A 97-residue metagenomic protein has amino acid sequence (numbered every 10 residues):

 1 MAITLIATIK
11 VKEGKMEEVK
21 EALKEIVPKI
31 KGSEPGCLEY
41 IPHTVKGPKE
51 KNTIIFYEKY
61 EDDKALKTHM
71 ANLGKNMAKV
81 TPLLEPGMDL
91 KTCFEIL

Functional and structural regions predicted by a protein language model:
T4-I9: Active-site-flanking beta-strand signature of metal-NTP-handling nucleotidyl enzymes and homologous cyclase-like
K12-G14, V45-G47, E61-D63, L97: Short coil/turn motifs at secondary-structure junctions
G14-V19, K67: Short, conserved charged micro-motifs
A22-L23: Hydrophobic alpha-helical membrane-association signature
I26-C37, K59-C93: An amphipathic, aromatic/His-enriched active-site/gating alpha helix that lines ligand/cofactor pockets
K29-I54: Short, glycine- and small/hydrophobic-rich beta-strand elements in well-ordered beta-sheets
H43, C93-F94: Flexible, low-complexity linkers/stalks enriched in Thr/Pro that connect modular domains
